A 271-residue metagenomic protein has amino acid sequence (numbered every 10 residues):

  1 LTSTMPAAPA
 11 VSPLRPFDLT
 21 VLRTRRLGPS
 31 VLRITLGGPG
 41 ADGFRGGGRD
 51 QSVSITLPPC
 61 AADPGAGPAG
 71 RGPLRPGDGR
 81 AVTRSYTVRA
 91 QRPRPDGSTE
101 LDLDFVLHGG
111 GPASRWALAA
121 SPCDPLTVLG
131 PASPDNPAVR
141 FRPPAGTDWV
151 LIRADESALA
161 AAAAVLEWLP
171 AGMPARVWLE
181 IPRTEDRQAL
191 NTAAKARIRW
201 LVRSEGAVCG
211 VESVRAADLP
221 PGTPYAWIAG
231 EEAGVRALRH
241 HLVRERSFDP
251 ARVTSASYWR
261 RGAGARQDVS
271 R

Functional and structural regions predicted by a protein language model:
L1-R271: Extended, composition-driven regions rather than compact fold-specific motifs
